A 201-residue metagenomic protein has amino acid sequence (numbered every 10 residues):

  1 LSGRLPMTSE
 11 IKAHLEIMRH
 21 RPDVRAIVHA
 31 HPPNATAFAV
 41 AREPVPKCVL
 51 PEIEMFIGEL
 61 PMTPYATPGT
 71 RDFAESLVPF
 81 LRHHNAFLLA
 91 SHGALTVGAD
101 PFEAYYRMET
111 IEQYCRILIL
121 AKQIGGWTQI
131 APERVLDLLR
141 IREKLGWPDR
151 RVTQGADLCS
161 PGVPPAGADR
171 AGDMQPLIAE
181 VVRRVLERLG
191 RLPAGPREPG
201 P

Functional and structural regions predicted by a protein language model:
L1-A194: Glycine-rich flexible loops
P196-G200: Intrinsic disorder/low-complexity segments
